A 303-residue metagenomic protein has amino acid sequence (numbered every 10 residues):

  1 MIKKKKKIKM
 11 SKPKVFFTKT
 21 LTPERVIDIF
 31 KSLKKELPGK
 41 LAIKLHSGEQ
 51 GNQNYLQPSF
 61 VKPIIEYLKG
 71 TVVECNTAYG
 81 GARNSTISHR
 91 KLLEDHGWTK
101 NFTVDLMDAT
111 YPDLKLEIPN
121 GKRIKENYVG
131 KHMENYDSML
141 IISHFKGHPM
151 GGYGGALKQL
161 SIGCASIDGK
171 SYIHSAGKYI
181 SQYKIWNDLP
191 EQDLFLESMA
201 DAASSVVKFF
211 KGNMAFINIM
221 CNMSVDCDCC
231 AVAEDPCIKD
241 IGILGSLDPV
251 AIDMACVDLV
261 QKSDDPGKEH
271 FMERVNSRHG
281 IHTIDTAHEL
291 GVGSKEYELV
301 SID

Functional and structural regions predicted by a protein language model:
M1-K9: N-terminal amphipathic/basic-hydrophobic helices that include classical n-h-c signal peptides and signal-anchor
I8-P63, Y67, T71-D303: Extended, low-polarity segments enriched in aliphatic/aromatic residues
